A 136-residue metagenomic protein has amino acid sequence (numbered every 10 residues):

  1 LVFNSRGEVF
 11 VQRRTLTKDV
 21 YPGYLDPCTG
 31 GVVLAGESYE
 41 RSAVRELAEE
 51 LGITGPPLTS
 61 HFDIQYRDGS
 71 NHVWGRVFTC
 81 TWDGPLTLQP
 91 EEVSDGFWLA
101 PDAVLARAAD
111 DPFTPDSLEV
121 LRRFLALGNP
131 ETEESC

Functional and structural regions predicted by a protein language model:
N4-R45, E49, V93: Conserved Nudix-box catalytic region and its N-terminal flanking loop in Nudix hydrolases and closely related
L16-T17, S38, V44, A48-P85: Active-site segment of metal-dependent pyrophosphate-handling enzymes, primarily the Nudix hydrolase catalytic core
G23, F62-I64, G69-C136: Nudix hydrolase/Nudix homology domain
